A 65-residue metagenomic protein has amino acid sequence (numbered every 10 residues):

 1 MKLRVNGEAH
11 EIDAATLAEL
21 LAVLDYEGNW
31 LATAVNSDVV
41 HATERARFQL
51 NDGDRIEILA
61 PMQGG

Functional and structural regions predicted by a protein language model:
M1-G64: Ubiquitin-like/PB1-type beta-grasp interaction modules and other compact soluble beta-rich domains
